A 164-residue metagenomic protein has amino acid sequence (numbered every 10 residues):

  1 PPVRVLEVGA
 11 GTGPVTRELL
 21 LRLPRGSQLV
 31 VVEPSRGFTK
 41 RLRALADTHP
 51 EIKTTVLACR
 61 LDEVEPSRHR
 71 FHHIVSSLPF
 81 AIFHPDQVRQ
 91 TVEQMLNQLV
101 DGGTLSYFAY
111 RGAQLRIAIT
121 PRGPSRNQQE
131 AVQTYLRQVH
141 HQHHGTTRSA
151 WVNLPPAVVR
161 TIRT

Functional and structural regions predicted by a protein language model:
P2-G11: Conserved class I S-adenosyl-L-methionine
G13-R17: Glycine-rich SAM-binding Motif I of class I
S35: Conserved SAM/SAH-binding beta-strand->alpha-helix loop
P50-L61: Conserved SAM-binding strand-loop segment of SAM-dependent methyltransferases
H72-Q87: A short SAM/SAH-binding and catalytic strip from SAM-dependent methyltransferases
R89-D101: A short glycine-rich, Lys/Arg-flanked "PGG" loop and its adjoining helix->strand segment in the class I
D101-R111: Conserved beta-strand signature within the Rossmann-like core of class I S-adenosyl-L-methionine
R126-T164: Class I S-adenosyl-L-methionine
